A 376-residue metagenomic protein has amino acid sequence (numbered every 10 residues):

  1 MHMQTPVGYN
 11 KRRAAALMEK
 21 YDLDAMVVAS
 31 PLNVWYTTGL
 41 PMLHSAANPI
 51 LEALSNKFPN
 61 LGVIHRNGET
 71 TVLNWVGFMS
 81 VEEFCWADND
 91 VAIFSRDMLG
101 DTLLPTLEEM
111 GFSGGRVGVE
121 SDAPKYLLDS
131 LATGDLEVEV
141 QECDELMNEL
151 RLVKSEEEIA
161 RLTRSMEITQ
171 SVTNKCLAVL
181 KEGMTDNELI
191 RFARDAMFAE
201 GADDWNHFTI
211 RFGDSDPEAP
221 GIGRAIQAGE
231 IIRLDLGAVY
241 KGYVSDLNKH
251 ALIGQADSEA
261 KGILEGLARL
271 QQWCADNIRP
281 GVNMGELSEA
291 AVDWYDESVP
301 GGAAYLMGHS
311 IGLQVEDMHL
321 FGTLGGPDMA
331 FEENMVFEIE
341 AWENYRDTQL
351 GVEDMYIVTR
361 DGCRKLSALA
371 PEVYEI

Functional and structural regions predicted by a protein language model:
M1-I376: Active-site neighborhoods and metal-handling regions in enzymes and metal-associated proteins
